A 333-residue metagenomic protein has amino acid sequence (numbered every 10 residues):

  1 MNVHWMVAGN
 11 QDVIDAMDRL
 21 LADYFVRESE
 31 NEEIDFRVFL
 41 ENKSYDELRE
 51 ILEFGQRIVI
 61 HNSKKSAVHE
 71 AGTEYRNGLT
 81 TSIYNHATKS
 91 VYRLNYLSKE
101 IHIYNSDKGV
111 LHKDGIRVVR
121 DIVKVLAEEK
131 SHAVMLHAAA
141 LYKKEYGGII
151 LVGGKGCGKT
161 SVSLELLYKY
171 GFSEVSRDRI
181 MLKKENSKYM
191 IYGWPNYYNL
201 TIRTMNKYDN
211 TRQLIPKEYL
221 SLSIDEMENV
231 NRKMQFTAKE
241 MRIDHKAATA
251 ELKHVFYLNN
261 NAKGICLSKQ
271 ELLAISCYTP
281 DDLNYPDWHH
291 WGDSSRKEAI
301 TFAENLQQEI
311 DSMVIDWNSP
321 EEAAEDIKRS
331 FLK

Functional and structural regions predicted by a protein language model:
M1-I150, K169-Y170, V175, I180-K333: A noncatalytic interaction/capping subdomain that flanks phosphate/NTP-handling catalytic cores
G153: The Walker A (P-loop) glycine that initiates the GxxxxGKT/S ATP-binding motif of P-loop NTPases
C157-K159: Conserved glycine(s) of the Walker
V162-S163: Post-Walker A alpha-helix
L166: Aromatic pocket-lining residues of Rossmann-like dinucleotide-binding sites
